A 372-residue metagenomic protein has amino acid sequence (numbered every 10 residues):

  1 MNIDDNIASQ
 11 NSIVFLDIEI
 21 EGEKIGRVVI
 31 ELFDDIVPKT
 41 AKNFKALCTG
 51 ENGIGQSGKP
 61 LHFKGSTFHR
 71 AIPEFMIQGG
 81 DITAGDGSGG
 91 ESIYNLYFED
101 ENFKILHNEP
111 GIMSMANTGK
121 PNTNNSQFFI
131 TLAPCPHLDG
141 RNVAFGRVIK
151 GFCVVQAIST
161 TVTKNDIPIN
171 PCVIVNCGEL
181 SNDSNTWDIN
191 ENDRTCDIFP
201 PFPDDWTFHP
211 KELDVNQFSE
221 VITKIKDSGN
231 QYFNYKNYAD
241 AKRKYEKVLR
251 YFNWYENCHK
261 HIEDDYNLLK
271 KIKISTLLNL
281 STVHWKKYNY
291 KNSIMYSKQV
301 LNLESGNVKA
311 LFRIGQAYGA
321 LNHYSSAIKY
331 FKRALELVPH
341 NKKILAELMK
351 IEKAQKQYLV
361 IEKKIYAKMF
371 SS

Functional and structural regions predicted by a protein language model:
M1-S372: Cyclophilin-like peptidyl-prolyl cis-trans isomerases
